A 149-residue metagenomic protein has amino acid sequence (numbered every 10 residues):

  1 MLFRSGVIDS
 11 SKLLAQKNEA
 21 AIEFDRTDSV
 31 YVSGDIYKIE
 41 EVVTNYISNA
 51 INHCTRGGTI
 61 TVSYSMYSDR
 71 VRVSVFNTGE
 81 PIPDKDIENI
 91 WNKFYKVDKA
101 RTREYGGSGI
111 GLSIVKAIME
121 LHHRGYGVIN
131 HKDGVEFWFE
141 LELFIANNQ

Functional and structural regions predicted by a protein language model:
A21-V30: Conserved catalytic submotifs in the C-terminal HATPase_c
I39-E40: A residue-level detector for a conserved hydrophobic packing site within the catalytic ATP-binding domain
A50-I51: Short helix-loop "hinge" at the ATP-lid/N-box region of the Bergerat-fold HATPase_c
G57-D69: Short beta-strand/loop element within the Bergerat-fold HATPase_c
I82-K96: Short conserved segment of the HATPase_c
G106, G111, V115: Short alpha-helical Gxxx[C/S/T] motif in the catalytic ATP-binding
H123-G125: Conserved glycine-rich
